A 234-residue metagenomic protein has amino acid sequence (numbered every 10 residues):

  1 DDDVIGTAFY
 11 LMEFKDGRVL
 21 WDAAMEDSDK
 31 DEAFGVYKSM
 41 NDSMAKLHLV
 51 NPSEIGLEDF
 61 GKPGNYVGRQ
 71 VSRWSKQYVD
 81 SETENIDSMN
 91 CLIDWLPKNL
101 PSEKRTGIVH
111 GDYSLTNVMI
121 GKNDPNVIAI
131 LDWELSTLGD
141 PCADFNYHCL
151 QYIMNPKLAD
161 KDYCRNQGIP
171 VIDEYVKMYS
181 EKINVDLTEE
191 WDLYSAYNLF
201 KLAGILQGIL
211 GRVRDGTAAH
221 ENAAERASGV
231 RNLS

Functional and structural regions predicted by a protein language model:
D1-I108, G121-N126: ATP-binding pocket architecture of kinase catalytic cores
D31-A33, W133-T137, N166: Glycine-rich "substrate-gating" loop/helix at the edge of Rossmann-like oxidoreductase active sites
G61-K62, D186-Y197: All-alpha amphipathic helical-bundle segments outside canonical DNA-binding/catalytic cores that form hydrophobic
R69-Q70, Q167-V176, E221-S234: Short, mixed-charge aromatic SLiMs
I108-H110, L115: Catalytic-loop of the protein kinase fold
M119-H148, M154: Catalytic activation segment of kinase domains across protein kinase-like and atypical kinase folds
A143-I183, Y197-G216: Active-site activation/catalytic loop segments of kinase-like enzymes and analogous catalytic loops in related
D186-E189, G204-S234: Helical subdomain adjoining the active site within ATP-dependent kinase catalytic cores
